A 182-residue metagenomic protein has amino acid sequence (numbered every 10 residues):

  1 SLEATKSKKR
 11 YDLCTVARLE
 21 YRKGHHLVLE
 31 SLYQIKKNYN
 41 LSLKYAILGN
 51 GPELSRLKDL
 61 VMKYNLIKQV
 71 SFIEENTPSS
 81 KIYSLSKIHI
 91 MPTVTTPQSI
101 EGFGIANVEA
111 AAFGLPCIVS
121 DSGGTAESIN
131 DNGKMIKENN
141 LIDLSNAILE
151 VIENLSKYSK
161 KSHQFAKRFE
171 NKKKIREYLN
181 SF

Functional and structural regions predicted by a protein language model:
K6-K23, L29-L32: Conserved donor-binding/catalytic core segment of Leloir-type glycosyltransferases
L13, V28-L32, Y45, L144 (+1 more regions): A structural motif in glycosyltransferase catalytic domains
E53-R56, L66-N76, I82: Active-site donor-binding acidic/aromatic loop of nucleotide-activated sugar and phosphosugar transferases involved
S84-S99, L115: Acidic donor-binding loop of glycosyltransferase active sites
V94-V108, A126-E127: Nucleotide-sugar-dependent
N107, A112, P116-V119: Short hydrophobic beta-strand element within catalytic cores of glycosyltransferases and related nucleotide-activated
D121, D131-I142, L149-L155: Conserved acidic donor-binding segment of nucleotide-sugar-dependent glycosyltransferases
N139, E153-F182: A charged, aromatic-enriched C-terminal amphipathic alpha-helix characteristic of glycosyltransferases across folds
